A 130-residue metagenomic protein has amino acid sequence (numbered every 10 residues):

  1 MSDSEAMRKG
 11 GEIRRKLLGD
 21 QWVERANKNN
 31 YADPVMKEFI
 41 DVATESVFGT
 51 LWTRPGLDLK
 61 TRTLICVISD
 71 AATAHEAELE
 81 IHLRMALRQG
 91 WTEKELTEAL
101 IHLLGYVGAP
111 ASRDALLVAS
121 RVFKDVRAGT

Functional and structural regions predicted by a protein language model:
M1-K60, R88, S112-T130: Acidic, glycine/proline-rich low-complexity segments that act as flexible tails and inter-domain linkers
D33, A71, Q89, H102-A109: A short structural micro-motif
D41-A43, A74, L96-I101, T130: Short, charged low-complexity intrinsically disordered segments located at boundaries of structured domains
A43-V47, L64-S69, A99-L104, A115: Short alpha-helical scaffolding segments that buttress acidic/His motifs in well-ordered protein cores
T63, E78, V107-R113: Substrate/cofactor-recognition hotspot
L64-T97: Mid-chain, well-packed structural core segment of small domains
